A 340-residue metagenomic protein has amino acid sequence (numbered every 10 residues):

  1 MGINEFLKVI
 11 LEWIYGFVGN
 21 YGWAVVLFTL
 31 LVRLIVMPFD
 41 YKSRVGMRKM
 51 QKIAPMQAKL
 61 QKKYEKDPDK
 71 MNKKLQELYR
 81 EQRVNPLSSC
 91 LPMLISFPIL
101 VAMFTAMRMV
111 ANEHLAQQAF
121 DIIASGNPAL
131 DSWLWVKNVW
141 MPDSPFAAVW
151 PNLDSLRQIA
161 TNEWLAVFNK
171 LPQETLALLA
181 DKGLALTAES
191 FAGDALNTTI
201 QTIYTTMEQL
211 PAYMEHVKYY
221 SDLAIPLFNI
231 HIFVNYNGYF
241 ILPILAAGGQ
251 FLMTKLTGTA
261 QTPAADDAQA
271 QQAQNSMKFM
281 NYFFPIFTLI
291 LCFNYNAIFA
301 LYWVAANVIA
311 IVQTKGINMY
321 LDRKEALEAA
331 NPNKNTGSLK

Functional and structural regions predicted by a protein language model:
M1-K340: Helix-loop-helix
